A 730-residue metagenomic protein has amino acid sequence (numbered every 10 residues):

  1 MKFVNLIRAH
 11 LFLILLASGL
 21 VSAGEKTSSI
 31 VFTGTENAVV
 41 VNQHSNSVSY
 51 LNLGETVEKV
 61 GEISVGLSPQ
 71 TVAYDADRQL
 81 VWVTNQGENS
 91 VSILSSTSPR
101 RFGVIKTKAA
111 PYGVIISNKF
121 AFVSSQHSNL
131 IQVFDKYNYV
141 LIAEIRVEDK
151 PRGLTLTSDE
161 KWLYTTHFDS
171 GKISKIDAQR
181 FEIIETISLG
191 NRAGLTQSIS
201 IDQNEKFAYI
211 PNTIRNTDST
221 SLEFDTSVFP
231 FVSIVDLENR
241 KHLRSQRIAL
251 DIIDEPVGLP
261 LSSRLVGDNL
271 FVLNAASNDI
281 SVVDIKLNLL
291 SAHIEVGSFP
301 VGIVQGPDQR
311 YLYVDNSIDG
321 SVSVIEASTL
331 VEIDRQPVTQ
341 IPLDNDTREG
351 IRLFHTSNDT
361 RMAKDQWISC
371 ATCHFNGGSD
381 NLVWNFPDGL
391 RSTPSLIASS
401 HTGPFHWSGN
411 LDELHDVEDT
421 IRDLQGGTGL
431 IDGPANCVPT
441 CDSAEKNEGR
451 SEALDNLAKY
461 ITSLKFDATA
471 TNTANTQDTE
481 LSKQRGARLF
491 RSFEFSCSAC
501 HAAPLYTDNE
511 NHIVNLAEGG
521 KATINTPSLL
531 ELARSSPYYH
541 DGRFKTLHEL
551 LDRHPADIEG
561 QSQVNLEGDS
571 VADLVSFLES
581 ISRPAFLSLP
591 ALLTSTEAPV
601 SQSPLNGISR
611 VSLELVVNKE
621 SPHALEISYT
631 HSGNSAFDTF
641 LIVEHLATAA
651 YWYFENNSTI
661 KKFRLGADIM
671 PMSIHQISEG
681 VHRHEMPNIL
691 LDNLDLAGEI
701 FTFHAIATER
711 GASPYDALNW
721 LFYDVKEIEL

Functional and structural regions predicted by a protein language model:
A23, D169, Q179, G194-L222 (+2 more regions): Periplasmic c-type cytochrome electron-transfer domains
A23-N46, G258-L261: Beta-strand-rich domains and repeat architectures in extracellular enzymes and scaffolds, especially beta-propellers
F32-T35, D75-R78, I116-N118, S158-D159 (+3 more regions): Residue-level detector of Asp-centered blade-edge/turn motifs that repeat once per structural unit in beta-propeller
N52-T56, S95-P99, D135-Y139, D177-F181 (+3 more regions): Short loop/turn segments that connect beta-strands within beta-propeller blades
E58-I63, R100-I105, V140-I145, E182-S188 (+3 more regions): A short beta-strand motif characteristic of beta-propeller blades
S713-L730: Short beta-strand elements
